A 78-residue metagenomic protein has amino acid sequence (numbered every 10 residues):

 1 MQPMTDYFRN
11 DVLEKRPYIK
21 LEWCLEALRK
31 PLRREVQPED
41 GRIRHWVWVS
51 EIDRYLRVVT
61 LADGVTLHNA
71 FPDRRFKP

Functional and structural regions predicted by a protein language model:
M1-P78: Ribonuclease/tRNase effector modules and their secretory precursors
